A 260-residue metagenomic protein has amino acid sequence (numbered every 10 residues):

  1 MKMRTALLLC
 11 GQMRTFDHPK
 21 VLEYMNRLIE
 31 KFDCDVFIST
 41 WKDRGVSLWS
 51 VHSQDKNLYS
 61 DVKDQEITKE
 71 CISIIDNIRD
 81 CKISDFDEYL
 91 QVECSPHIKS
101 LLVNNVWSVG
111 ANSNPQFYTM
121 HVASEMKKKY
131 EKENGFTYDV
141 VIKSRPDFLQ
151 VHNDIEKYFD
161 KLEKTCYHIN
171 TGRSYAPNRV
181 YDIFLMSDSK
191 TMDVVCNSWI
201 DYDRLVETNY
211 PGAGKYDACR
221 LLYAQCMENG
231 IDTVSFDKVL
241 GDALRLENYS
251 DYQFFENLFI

Functional and structural regions predicted by a protein language model:
M1-I260: ER/Golgi luminal nucleotide-sugar-dependent glycosyltransferases, focusing on the catalytic module
